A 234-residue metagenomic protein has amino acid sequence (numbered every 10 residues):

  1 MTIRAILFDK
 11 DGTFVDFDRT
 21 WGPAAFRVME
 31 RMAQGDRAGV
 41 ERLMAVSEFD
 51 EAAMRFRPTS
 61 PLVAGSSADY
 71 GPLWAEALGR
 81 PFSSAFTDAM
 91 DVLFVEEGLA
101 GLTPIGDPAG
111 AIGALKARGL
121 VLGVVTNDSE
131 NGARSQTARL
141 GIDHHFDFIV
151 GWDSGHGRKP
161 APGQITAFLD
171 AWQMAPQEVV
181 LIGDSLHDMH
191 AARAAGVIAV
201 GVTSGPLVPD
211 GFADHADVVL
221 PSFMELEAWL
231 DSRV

Functional and structural regions predicted by a protein language model:
M1-I6, R19, Q34, G113-A117 (+2 more regions): Asp-based, Mg2+/Mn2+-dependent phosphohydrolase catalytic module
I3-G113, A117-R118: N-terminal helical cap/lid subdomain that shapes the substrate entry/recognition surface in HAD-like hydrolases
T13, T126-D128: Conserved phosphate-coupling serine/threonine residues in phosphotransfer and NTP-handling enzymes
L62, T103-P104, V125, H156-G157 (+1 more regions): Residues that cap or flank secondary-structure elements
